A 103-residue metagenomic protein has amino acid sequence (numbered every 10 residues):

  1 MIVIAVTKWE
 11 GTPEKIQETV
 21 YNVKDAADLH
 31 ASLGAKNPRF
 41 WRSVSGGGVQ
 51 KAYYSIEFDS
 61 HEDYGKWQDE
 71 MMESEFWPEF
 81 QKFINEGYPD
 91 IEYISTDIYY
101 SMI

Functional and structural regions predicted by a protein language model:
M1-V3, S45-G48: Short, flexible turn/loop "capping" segments at secondary-structure junctions
I2-E10: Active-site-flanking beta-strand signature of metal-NTP-handling nucleotidyl enzymes and homologous cyclase-like
K8-W9, S43, Q50: Generic signal for short, ordered secondary-structure residues within or immediately flanking folded domains
E10-Y21: Short, surface-exposed ligand-recognition loops at beta-strand->loop->(often short) alpha-helix junctions that present
G11, I98-S101: A compositional/biophysical signature of low hydrophobicity enriched in polar/charged and small residues
Y21-R39, G48, S55-S95: An amphipathic, aromatic/His-enriched active-site/gating alpha helix that lines ligand/cofactor pockets
R42-V44, Y100-M102: Short, low-complexity Ser/Thr-rich regulatory SLiMs
K51, M102-I103: A cross-kingdom feature marking charged/low-complexity
